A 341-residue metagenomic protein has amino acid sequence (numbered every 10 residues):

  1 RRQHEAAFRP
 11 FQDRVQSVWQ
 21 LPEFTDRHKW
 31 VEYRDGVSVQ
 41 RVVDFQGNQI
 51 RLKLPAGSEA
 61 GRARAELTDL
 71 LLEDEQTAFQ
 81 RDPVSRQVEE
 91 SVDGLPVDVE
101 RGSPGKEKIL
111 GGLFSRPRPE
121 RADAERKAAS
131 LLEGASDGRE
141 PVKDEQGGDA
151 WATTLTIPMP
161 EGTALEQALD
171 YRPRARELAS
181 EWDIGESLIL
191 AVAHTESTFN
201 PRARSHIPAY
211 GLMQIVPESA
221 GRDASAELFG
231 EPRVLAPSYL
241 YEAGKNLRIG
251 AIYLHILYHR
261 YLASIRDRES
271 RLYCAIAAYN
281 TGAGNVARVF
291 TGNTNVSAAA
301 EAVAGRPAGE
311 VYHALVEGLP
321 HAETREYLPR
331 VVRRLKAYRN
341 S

Functional and structural regions predicted by a protein language model:
R1-A191, H259, A263-R268, G292-S341: Cell-wall glycan-active module
P55-G57, S197-T198, E218-A220: Solvent-exposed coil/turn segments that connect beta secondary-structure elements in extracytoplasmic/periplasmic
T163-E166, P237-L247, A322-E323: Active-site metal-coordination segments of metallo-dependent hydrolases
D183-R204, I215-V216, G250-A251, A275-N280 (+1 more regions): Short, functionally critical alpha-helical segments immediately adjacent to catalytic or ligand/cofactor-binding
R202-S205, S225, R288-G292: Short, solvent-exposed loop/turn and secondary-structure capping segments
H206-R233, N246-I256, V303-R306, V331: Substrate-binding/active-site groove segments that recognize and process beta-1,4-linked N-acetyl-hexosamine
P232-S238, S264: Short helix/strand-bridging catalytic loops that position acidic/His residues to coordinate divalent metals and engage
N246-N295: Catalytic and binding regions of secreted/periplasmic enzymes and modules that target cell-wall glycans
